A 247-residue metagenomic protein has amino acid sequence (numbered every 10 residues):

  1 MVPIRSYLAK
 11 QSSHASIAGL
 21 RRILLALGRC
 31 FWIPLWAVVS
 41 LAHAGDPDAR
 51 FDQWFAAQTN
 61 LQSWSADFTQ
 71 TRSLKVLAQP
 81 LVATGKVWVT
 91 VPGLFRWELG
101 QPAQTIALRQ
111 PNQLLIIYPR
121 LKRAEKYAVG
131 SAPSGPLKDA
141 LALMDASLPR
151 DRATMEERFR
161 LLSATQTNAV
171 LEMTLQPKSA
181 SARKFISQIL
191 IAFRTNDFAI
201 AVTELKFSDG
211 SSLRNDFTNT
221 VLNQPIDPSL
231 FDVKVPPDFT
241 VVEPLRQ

Functional and structural regions predicted by a protein language model:
M1-A26: N-terminal secretory signal peptides that target proteins for export/translocation
S16, P34, V38-P80, V235-Q247: N-terminal leader/targeting segments and the immediate start of mature chains
L25-P34: Sec-dependent signal peptide recognition, specifically the positively charged N-region followed immediately by
L61-S63, V82-T84, T90-P92, P102 (+5 more regions): Extracytoplasmic
K86-A140, L213: An acidic-aromatic
I116-T165, E172: Surface-exposed, polar helix/loop patches in the mature regions of secreted/periplasmic/lumenal proteins that form
E125, R152-L245: Gly/Pro-enriched, hydrophobic low-complexity segments that function as extracytoplasmic propeptides/linkers
